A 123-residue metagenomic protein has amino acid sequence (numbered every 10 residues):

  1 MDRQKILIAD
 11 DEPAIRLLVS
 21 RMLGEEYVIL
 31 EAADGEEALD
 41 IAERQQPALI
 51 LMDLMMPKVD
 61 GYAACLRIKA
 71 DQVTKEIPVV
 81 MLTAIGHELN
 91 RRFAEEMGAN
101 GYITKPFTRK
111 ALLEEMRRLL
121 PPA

Functional and structural regions predicted by a protein language model:
P13-L30: Two-component/phosphorelay signaling modules centered on CheY-like receiver
Y27-A33, I41, I103: Short hydrophobic/Thr-rich beta-strand motif most characteristic of the beta2 strand and flanking loop of CheY-like
Q45-L51: Active-site beta3 strand of CheY-like receiver
M56: Receiver (REC) domain active-site loop signature in two-component systems and cognate sites in sensor histidine kinases
F107-M116: C-terminal output helix
